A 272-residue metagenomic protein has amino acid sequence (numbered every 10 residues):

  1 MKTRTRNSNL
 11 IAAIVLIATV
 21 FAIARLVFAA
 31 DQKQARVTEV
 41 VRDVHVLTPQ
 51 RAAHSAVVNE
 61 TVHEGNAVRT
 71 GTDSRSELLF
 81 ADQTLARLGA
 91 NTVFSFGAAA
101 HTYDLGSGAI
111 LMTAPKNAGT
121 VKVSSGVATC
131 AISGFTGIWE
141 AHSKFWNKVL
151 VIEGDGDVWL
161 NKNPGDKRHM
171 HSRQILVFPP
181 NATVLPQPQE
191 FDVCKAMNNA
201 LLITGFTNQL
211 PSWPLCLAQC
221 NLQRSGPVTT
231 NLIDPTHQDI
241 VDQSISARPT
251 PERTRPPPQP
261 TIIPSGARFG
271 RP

Functional and structural regions predicted by a protein language model:
K2-I14: Bacterial N-terminal signal peptides that target proteins for export
T5-N7, F21, P256, I263: Serine/threonine-rich, low-complexity intrinsically disordered segments
A12-A22: Bacterial N-terminal signal peptides
V27-P256, P260-P264, G270: Flexible, surface-exposed loop/linker segments and immediately adjacent secondary-structure boundaries
